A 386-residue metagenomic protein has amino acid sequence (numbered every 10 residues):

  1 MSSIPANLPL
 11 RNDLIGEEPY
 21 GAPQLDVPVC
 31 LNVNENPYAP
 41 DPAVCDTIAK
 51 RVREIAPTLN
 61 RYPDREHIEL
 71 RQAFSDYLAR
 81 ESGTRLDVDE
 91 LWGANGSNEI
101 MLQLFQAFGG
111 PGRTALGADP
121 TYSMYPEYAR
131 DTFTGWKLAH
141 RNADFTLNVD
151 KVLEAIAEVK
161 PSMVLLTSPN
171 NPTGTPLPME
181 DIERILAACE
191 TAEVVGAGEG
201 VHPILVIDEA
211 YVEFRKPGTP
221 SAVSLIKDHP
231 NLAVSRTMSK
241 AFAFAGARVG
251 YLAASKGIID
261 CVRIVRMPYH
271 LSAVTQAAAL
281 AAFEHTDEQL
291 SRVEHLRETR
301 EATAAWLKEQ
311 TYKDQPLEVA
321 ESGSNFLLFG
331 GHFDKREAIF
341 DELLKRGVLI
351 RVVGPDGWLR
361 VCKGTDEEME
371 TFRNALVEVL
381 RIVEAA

Functional and structural regions predicted by a protein language model:
S2-G96, Q103: N-terminal small-domain helix-loop-helix segment of the aminotransferase-like
D26, V88, A320-F326, G354-W358: Short Gly/Ser/Thr- and Asp/Glu-enriched loop/turn motifs at secondary-structure junctions
D41, N231-Y312, E318-V319: PLP-dependent aminotransferase class I/II
A107-Y128: Conserved PLP-anchoring active-site segment centered on the Schiff-base-forming lysine
W136-H140, M163-P169, I204-E209, A320-S322 (+1 more regions): Short beta-strands and strand-loop turn motifs
L147-V159, P172-A241: Active-site pre-lysine segment of PLP-dependent enzymes
E180, D341-R346, R351-A386: PLP-dependent enzyme catalytic core of the Aspartate aminotransferase-like
R297, E301, Q310-R346, K363: Conserved PLP-binding catalytic core of the aspartate aminotransferase-like
